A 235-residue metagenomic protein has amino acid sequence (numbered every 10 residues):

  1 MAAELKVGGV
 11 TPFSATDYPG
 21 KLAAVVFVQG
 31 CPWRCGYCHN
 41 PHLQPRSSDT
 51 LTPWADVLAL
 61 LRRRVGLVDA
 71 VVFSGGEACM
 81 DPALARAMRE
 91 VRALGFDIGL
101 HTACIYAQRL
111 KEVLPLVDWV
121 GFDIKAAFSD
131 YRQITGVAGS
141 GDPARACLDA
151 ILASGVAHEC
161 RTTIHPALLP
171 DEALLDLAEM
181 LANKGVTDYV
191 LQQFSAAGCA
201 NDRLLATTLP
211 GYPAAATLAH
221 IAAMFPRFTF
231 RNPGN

Functional and structural regions predicted by a protein language model:
M1-G20, A153, L168-N235: Auxiliary Fe-S-binding modules of radical SAM enzymes
T16-P53: Canonical Radical SAM [4Fe-4S] cluster-binding loop centered on the CxxxCxxC motif and its immediate flanking residues
F27, S74-G75: A secondary-structure boundary/capping signal
P32, E77-A78: Gly/Ser/Thr-rich beta-alpha loop segments that engage phosphate groups in nucleotides
P41-V72: Conserved alpha-helical substructure of the radical SAM core
S47-L51, V137-G141, T207, G211-A214: Flexible, glycine- and charge-enriched loops at secondary-structure boundaries
L58-A70, C79-A206: Conserved AdoMet/S-adenosylmethionine-binding subsite of the radical SAM
